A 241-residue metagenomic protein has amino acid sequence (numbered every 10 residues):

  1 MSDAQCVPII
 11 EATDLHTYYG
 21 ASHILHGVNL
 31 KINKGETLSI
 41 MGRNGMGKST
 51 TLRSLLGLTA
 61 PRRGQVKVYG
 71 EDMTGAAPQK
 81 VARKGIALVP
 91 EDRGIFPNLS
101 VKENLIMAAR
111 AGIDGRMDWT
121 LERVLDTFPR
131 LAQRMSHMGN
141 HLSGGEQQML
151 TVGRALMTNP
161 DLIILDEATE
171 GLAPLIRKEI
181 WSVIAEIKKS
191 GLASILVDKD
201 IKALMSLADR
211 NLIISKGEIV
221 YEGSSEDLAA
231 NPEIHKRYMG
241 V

Functional and structural regions predicted by a protein language model:
G20, P61, A76, V101-W119 (+3 more regions): ABC-type ATPase nucleotide-binding domains, specifically the catalytic core motifs of the NBD
M41-R43: The feature captures the beta-strand-to-loop junction immediately N-terminal to the Walker
L56: Helix-to-loop junction immediately C-terminal to a conserved catalytic motif
G64-E71, K84, M117-L121: Conserved ABC transporter NBD signature motif
M138-L142, E146: Conserved ABC ATPase signature
A155-L156: ABC ATPase C-loop
